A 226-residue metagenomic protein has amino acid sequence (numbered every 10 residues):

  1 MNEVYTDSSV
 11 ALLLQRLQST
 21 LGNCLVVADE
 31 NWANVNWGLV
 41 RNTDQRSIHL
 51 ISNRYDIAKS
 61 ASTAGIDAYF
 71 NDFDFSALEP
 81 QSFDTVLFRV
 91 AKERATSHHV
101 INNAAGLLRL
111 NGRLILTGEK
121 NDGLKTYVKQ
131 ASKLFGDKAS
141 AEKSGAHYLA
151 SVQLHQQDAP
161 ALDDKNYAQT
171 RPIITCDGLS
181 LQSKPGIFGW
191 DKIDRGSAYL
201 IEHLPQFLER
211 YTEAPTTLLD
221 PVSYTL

Functional and structural regions predicted by a protein language model:
M1-T20, K184-K192: Class I SAM-dependent methyltransferase Rossmann-like catalytic core, especially the SAM/SAH-binding loop
V4, G145-T216, Y224: SAM-dependent Rossmann-like transferase core, predominantly class I methyltransferases with a strong bias toward
T20-N34, Y211-Y224: Conserved class I S-adenosyl-L-methionine
I57-F70: Short, conserved SAM-binding/catalytic segment of Class I S-adenosyl-L-methionine-dependent methyltransferases
N71-L87: A short acidic, Gly/Pro-enriched loop at the edge of an enzyme's catalytic core that lines a small-molecule cofactor
D84-H98: A short SAM/SAH-binding and catalytic strip from SAM-dependent methyltransferases
H98-R113: A short glycine-rich, Lys/Arg-flanked "PGG" loop and its adjoining helix->strand segment in the class I
G118-D137: Conserved class I S-adenosyl-L-methionine
